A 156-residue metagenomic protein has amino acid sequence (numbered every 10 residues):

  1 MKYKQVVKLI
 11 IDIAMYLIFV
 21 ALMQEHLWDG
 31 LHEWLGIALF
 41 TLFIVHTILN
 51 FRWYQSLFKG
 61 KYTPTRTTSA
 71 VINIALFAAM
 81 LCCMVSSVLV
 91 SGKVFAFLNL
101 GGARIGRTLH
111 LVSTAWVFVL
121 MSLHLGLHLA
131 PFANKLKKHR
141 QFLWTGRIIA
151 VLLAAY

Functional and structural regions predicted by a protein language model:
M1-Y156: Membrane-embedded alpha-helical bundles that constitute the cytochrome b-like, heme-associated redox core of multi-pass
